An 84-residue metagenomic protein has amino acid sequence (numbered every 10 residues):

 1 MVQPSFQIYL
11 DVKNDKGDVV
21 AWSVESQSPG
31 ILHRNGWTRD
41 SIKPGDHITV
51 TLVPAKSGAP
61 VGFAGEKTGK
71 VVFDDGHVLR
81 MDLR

Functional and structural regions predicted by a protein language model:
M1-K13: Short aromatic-glycine-enriched beta-strand elements
F6-I8, V20-W22, D46, K67: Envelope-exposed proteins and targeting segments
V12-K16, F73-D75: Short acidic, glycine-rich loop/turn motifs
D18-A21, V78: Short, mixed charged/polar active-site loops that provide acid/base catalysis or chelate metal/phosphate cofactors
W22-V24, M81-D82: Short capping micro-motif at the N-terminus of alpha-helices
E25-R34: Short, structured beta-strand/loop micro-motifs enriched in basic residues and often containing a Trp
H33-V50: Short nucleic-acid-contacting surface segments enriched for D/E, G, S/T with interspersed K/R
A55-L83: OB-fold/S1-family single-stranded nucleic acid-binding modules
